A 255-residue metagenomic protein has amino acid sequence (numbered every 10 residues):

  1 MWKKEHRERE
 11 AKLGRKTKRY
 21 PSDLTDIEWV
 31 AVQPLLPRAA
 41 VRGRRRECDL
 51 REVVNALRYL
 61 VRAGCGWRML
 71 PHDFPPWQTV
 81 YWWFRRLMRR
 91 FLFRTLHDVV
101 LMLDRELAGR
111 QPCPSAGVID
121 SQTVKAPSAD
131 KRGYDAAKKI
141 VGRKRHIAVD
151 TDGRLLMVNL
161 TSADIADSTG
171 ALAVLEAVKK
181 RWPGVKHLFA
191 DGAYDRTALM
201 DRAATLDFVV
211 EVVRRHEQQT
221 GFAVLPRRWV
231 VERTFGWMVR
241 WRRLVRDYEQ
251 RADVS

Functional and structural regions predicted by a protein language model:
M1-S255: Short alpha-helical elements
